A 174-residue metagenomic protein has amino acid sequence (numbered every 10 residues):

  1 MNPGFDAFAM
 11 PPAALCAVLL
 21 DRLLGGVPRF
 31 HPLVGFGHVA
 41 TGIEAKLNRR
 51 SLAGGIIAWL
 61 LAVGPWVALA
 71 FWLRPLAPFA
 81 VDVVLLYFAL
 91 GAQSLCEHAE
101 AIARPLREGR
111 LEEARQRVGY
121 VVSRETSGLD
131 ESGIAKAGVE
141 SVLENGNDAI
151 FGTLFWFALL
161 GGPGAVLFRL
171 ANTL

Functional and structural regions predicted by a protein language model:
M1-L167, L174: Hydrophobic alpha-helical transmembrane segments
